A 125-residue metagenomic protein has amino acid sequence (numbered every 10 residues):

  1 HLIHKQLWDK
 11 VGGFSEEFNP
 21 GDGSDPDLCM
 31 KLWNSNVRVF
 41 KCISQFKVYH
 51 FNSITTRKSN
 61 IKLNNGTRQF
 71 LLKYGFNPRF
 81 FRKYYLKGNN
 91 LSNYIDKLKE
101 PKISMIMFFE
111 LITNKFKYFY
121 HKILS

Functional and structural regions predicted by a protein language model:
H1-G12, E17-F46: A short, conserved alpha-helix in the catalytic core of glycosyltransferases
L2, V39-F40, I54-S125: C-terminal, non-catalytic tails of nucleotide-sugar-dependent glycosyltransferases
Y49-H50: Histidine-centered active-site/metal-ligand motif
